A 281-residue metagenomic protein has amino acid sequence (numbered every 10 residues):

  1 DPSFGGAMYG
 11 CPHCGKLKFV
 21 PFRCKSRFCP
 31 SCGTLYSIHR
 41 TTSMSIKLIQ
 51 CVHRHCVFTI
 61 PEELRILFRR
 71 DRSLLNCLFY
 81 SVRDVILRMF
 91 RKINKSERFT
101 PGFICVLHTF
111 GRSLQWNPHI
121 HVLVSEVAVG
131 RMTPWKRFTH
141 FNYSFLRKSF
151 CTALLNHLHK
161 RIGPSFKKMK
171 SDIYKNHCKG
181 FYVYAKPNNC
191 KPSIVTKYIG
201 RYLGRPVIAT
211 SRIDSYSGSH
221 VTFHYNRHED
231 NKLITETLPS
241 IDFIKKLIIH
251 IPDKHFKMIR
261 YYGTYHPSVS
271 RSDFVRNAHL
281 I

Functional and structural regions predicted by a protein language model:
D1-I281: Beta->alpha loop/short-helix hinge microenvironment recognizer with preference for catalytic Tyr/His contexts
